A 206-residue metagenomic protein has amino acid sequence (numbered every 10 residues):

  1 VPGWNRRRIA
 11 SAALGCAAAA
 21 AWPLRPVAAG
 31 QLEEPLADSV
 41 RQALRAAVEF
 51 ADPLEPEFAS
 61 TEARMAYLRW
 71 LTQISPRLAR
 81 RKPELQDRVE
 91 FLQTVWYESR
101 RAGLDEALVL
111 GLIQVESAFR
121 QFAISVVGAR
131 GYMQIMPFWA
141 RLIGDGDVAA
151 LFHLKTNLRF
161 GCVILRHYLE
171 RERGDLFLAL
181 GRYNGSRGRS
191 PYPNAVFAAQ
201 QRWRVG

Functional and structural regions predicted by a protein language model:
V1-A17: N-terminal secretory signal peptides and thylakoid transit peptides that target proteins across membranes
P2-G3, A21-D38, Q42: C-terminal segment of N-terminal export signals and the immediately downstream linker at the start of the mature
I9-S11, A28, L44: Sequence-pattern detector for short linear motifs and compositional/periodic biases rather than a specific fold
S11, L24, E84-R88: General structural signal for secondary-structure boundaries
A13-A18, A28, G131: Polar low-complexity intrinsically disordered regions enriched in Ser/Thr and small residues
L32-S60: Long, hydrophobic/aromatic N-terminal blocks
E49-G206: Catalytic glycan-binding domains that act on GlcNAc-containing polysaccharides
